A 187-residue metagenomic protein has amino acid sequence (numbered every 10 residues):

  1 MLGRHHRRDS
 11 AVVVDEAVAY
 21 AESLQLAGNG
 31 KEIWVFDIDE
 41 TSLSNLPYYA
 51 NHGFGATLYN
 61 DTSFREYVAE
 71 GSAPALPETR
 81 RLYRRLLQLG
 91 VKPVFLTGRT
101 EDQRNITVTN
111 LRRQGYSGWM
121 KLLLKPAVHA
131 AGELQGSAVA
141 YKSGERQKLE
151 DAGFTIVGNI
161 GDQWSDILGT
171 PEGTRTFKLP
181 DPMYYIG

Functional and structural regions predicted by a protein language model:
M1-F36: Non-catalytic pre-domain segments flanking phosphatase-related domains
R4-R8, D15, G30, V91 (+1 more regions): C-terminal cap/substrate-recognition subdomain and adjoining C-terminal extension of metal-dependent phosphatase-like
V13-E16, E78-R81, E145: Well-ordered alpha-helical segments embedded in enzymatic catalytic cores
L26-A27, P77, Q88, R113: Surface-exposed, polar/charged faces of alpha-helical domains in mature secreted/periplasmic/lumenal proteins
E32-N45, F95: Asp-based phosphoryl-transfer active-site loop
H52-R65: A short, polar/charged loop-to-alpha-helix boundary motif
T62-V94, E101-D102, T107: Short, acidic loop-to-helix structural element flanking the phosphoryl-transfer center in phosphate-processing enzymes
